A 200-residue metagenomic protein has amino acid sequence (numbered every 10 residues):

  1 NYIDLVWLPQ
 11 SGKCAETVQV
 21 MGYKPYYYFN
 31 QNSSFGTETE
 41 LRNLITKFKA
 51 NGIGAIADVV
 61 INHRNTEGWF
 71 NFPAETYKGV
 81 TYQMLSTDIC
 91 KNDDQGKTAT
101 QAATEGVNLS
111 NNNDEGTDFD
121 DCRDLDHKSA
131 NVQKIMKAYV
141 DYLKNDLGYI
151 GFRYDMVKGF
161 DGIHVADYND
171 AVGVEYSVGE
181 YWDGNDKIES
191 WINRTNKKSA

Functional and structural regions predicted by a protein language model:
I3-V6, I150: Short acidic/polar active-site loop segments enriched in Thr and Asp
Q10-G12, T17-K24, L44-K47, I53 (+2 more regions): Active-site-proximal helices and loops of the catalytic beta/alpha 8
K13, N30, I61-N62: Active-site micro-motifs of SAM-dependent methyltransferase domains
E16-P25, H63-N111, D170-A171: Aromatic- and acidic-residue-enriched segments that line the glycan-binding/catalytic groove of carbohydrate-active
G22-G36, T66, D118-Q133, G148-K158: The substrate-binding groove and active-site-proximal loops of carbohydrate-active enzymes, especially glycoside
G36-W69, P73-G79: Substrate-binding cleft of carbohydrate-active enzyme catalytic domains
T100-K128: Long, low-complexity, polar/charged, intrinsically disordered or flexibly structured peripheral segments
